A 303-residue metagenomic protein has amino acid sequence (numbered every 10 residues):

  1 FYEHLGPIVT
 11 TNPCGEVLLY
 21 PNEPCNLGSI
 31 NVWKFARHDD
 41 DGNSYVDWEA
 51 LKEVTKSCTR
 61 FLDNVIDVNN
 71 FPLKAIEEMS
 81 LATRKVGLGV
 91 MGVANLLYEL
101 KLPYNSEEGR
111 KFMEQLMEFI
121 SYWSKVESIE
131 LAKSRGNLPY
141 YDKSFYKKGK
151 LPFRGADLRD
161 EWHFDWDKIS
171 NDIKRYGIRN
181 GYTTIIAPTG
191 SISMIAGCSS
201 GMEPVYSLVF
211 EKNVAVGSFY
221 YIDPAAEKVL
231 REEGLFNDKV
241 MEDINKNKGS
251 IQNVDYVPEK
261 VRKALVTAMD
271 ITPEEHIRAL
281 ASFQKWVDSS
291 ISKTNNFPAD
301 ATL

Functional and structural regions predicted by a protein language model:
F1-L5, L151-R154, S250-D255, L303: Short, solvent-exposed polar/charged micro-motifs at secondary-structure junctions
F1-S80, G92-L100, C198, E203-A225 (+1 more regions): Function-dense linear segments that define catalytic or interfacial modules in macromolecule-processing proteins
L5, C14-L19, G42-E53, I76-L88 (+7 more regions): Alpha-helix capping and helix-loop boundary segments enriched in small/acidic/polar residues
E16, L62-D67, W162, D172-R179 (+1 more regions): Catalytic alpha/beta core of large soluble enzyme barrels
S29-K34, V90, A187-P188, A299-A301: Short, flexible loop/turn elements at secondary-structure junctions
N31-K34, L51-L73, A94-K101, M117-P139 (+7 more regions): Structural signal for hydrophobic packing residues in well-ordered secondary-structure cores of soluble enzyme domains
V54-E77, L81, P103-P188, E259-K263 (+1 more regions): Internal maturation/activation junctions in enzymes
